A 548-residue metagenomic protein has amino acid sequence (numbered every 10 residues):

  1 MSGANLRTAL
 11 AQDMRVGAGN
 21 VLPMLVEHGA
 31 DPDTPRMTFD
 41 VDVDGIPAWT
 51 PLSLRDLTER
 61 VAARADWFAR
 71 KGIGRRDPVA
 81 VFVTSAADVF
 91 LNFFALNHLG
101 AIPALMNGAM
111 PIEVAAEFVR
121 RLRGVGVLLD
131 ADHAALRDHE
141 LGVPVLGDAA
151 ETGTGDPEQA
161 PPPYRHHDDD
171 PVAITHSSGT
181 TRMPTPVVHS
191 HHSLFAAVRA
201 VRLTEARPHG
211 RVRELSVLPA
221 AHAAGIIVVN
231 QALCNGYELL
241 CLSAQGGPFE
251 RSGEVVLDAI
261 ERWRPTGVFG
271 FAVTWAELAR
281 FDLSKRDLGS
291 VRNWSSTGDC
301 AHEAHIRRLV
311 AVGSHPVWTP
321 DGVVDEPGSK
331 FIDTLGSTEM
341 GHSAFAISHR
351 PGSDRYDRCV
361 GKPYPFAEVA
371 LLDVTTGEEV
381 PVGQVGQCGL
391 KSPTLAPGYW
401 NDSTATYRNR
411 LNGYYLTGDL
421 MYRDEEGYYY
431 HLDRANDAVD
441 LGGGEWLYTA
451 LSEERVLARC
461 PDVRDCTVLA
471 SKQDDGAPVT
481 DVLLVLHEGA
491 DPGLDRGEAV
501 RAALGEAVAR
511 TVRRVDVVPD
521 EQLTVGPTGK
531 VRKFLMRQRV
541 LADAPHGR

Functional and structural regions predicted by a protein language model:
D33-P35, P157-H176, M183, A206-R213: Conserved pre-ATP/AMP-binding loop-to-beta segment of ANL
P35-A86, F90-F94, P111-A116: Conserved AMP-binding/adenylate-forming core of the ANL superfamily
T50-R55, V172-R199: Conserved AMP-binding A3 loop
F195-R213, A223-G267, A272-E277, F281: Conserved AMP-binding/adenylation subdomain of ANL enzymes
E261, V268, S392, P397-G398 (+1 more regions): AMP-binding/adenylate-forming catalytic core of the ANL superfamily
T266-F269, R280-R355, E368: Gly/Ser/Thr-rich phosphate-binding loop
S353, D357, L372, T394-L420 (+3 more regions): Conserved ANL (AMP-binding/adenylate-forming) active-site segment centered on the GW(Y/F)…HTG consensus within
G505-V531, G547-R548: AMP-binding/adenylate-forming catalytic domain of the ANL superfamily
